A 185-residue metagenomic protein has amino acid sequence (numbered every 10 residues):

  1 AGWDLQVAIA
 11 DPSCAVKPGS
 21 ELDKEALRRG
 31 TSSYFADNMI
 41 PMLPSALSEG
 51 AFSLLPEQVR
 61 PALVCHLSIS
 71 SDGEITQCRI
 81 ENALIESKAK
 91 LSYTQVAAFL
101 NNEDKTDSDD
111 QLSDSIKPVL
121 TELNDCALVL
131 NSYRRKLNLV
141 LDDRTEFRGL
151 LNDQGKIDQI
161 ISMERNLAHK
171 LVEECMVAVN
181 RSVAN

Functional and structural regions predicted by a protein language model:
A1-N185: Electropositive polyanion-binding surfaces
